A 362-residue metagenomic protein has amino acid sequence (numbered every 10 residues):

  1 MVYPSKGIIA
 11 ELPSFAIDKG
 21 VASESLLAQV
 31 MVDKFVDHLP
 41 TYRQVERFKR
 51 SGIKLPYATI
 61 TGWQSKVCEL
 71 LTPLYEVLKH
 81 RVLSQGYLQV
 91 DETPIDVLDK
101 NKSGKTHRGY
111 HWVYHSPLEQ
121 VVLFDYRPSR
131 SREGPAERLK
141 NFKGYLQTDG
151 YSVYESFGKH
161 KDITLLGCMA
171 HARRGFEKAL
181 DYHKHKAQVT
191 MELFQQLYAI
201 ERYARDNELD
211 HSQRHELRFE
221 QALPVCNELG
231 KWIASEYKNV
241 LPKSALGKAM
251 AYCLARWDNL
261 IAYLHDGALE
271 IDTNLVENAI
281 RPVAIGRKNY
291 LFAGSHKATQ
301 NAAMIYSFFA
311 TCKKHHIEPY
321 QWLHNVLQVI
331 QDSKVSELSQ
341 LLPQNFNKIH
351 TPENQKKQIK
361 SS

Functional and structural regions predicted by a protein language model:
Y3-S362: Catalytic center-proximal scaffold of phosphoryl-transfer enzymes
